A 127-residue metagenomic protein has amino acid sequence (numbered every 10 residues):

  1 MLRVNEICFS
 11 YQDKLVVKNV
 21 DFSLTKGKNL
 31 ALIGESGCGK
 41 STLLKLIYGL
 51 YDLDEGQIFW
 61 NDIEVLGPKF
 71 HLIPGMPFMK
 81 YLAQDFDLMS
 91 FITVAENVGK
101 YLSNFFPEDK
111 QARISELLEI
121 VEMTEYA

Functional and structural regions predicted by a protein language model:
L2, V17-N19: Conserved structural motif at the start of ABC-family nucleotide-binding domains
L24-K26, P74: Conserved hydrophobic segment flanking the Walker A/P-loop of ABC-type ATPase nucleotide-binding domains
I33-E35: The feature captures the beta-strand-to-loop junction immediately N-terminal to the Walker
Y48: Helix-to-loop junction immediately C-terminal to a conserved catalytic motif
D54-E64: ABC nucleotide-binding domain "signature motif"
E64-K80, N104: ABC ATPase NBD coupling module
D85, I92-N104: Q-loop/switch helix immediately C-terminal to the Walker
D109-Y126: Conserved ABC ATPase "signature" region
